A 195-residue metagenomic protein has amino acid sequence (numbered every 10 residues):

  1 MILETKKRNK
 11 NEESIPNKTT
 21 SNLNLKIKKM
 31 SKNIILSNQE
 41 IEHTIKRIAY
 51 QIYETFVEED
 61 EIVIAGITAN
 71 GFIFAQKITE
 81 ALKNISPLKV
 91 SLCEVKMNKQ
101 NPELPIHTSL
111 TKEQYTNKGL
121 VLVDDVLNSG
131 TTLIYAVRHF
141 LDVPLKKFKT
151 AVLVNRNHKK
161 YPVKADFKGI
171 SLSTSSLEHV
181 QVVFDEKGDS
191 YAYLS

Functional and structural regions predicted by a protein language model:
M1-E12, P16-S195: PRPP-associated nucleotide enzymes
